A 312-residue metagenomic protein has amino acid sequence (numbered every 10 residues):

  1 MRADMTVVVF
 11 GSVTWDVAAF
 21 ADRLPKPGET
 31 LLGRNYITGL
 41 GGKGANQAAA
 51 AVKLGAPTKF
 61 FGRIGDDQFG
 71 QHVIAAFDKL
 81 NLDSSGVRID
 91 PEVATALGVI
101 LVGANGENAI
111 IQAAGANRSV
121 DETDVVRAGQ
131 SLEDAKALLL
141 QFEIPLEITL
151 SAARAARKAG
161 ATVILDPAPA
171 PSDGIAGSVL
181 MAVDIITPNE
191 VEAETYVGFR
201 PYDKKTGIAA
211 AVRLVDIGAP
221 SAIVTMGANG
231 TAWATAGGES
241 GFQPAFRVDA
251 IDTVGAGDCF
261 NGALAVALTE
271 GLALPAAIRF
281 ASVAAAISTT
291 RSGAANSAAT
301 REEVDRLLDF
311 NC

Functional and structural regions predicted by a protein language model:
M1-R63, Q68-K79, D249-I251: Glycine-rich phosphate/adenosyl-contacting loop at the front of the ribokinase-like
R2-V8, K158, S172-D173, G177 (+2 more regions): Conserved phosphate-binding/catalytic region of the ribokinase-like
A18, I111, T195-F199, A234 (+1 more regions): Residues that scaffold the ATP/ADP-binding catalytic core of kinase and kinase-like folds
A49, L97-L101, A109, G230-A234: Short beta-strand scaffold segments in enzyme catalytic cores
D78-E92: A glycine-rich helix N-cap at a beta->alpha junction
G86-D90, I100-A137, F142: Conserved phosphate-binding/catalytic loop of the ribokinase/pfkB sugar-kinase fold
A137-A209, A228-T231: Conserved beta-alpha-beta core of the PfkB/ribokinase-like small-molecule kinase fold
